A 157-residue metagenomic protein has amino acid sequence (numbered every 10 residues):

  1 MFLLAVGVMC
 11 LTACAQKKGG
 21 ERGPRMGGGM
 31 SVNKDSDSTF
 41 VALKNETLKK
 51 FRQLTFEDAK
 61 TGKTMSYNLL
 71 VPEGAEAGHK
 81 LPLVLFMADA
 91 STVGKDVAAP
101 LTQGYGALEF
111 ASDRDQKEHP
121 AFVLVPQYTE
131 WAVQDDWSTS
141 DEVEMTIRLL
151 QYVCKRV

Functional and structural regions predicted by a protein language model:
F2-C10: Bacterial N-terminal signal peptides
V6, C14-Q16, D89, S112: Intrinsic disorder/low-complexity segments
C14-P82: A domain-start/cap signature at the N-terminus of enzymes
P24, K50, V143-L150: Proteins that catalyze or organize thiol-disulfide redox chemistry and the adjacent proteostasis machinery handling
Y67-L69, T146-V153: Generic hydrophobic alpha-helical segments
P72-G78, D113-K117, V153-V157: Surface-exposed acidic, glycine-flexible loop patches that form ligand/cofactor-binding and adhesion interfaces
L83, M87-R148: Active-site machinery of serine-nucleophile hydrolases
